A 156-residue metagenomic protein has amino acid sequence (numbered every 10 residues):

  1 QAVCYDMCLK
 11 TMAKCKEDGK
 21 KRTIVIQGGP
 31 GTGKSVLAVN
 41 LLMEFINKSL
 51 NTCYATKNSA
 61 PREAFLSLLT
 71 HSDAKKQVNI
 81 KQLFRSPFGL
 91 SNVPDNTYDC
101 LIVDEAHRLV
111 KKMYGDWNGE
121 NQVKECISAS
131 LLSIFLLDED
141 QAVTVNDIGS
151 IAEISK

Functional and structural regions predicted by a protein language model:
Q1-V3: Helicase-core coupling region on the C-terminal RecA-like lobe
Y5, L9-K16, Q27-T32, V36-L37 (+5 more regions): Conserved helicase motor core of SF1/SF2 NTP-dependent helicases
T23: Walker A (P-loop) ATP-phosphate-binding motif of ABC ATPase nucleotide-binding domains
S67-N92: Short glycine-rich substrate-engagement loop in P-loop NTPases that contacts/grips substrate
